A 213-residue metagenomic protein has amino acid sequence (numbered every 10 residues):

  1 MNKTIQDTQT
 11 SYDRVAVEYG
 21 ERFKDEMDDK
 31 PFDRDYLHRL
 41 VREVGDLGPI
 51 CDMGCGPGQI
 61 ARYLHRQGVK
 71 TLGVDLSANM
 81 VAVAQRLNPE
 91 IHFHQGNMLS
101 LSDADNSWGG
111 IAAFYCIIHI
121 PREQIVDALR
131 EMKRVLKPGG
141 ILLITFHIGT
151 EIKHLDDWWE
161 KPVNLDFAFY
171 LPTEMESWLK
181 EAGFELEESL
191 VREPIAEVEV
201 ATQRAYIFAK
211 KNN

Functional and structural regions predicted by a protein language model:
M1-G45, T150: Conserved class I S-adenosyl-L-methionine
P49-M53, P57-S100: Class I SAM-dependent methyltransferase SAM/SAH-binding core
L99-I111: A short acidic, Gly/Pro-enriched loop at the edge of an enzyme's catalytic core that lines a small-molecule cofactor
V126-P138: A short glycine-rich, Lys/Arg-flanked "PGG" loop and its adjoining helix->strand segment in the class I
G139-F146: Conserved beta-strand signature within the Rossmann-like core of class I S-adenosyl-L-methionine
H147-D166: Short, glycine-/aromatic-enriched active-site segment of Class I SAM-dependent methyltransferases
F167-A182: Short alpha-helix
I195-N213: Core SAM-dependent methyltransferase catalytic element
